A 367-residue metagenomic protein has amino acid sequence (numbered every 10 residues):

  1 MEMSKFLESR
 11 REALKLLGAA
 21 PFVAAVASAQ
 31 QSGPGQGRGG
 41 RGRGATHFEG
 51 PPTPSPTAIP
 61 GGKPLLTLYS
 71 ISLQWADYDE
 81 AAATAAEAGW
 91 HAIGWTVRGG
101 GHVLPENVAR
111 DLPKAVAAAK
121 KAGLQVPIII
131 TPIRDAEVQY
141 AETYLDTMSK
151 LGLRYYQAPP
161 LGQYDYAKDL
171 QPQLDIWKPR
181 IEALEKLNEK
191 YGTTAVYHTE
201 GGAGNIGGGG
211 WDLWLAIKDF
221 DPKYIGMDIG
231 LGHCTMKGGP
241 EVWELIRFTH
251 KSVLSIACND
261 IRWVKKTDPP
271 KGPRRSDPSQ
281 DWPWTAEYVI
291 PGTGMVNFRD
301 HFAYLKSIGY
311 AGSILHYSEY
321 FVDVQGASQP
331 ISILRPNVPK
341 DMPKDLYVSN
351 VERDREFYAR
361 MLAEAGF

Functional and structural regions predicted by a protein language model:
E2-E8, E12-G33, G40, G44-T67 (+4 more regions): Histidine-acidic metal/acid-base catalytic patches
L17-G18, F22-A25, E80-A82, Q125 (+4 more regions): Active-site acidic/histidine proton-transfer and metal-coordination neighborhood in alpha/beta enzyme cores
P64-Y69, I93-W95, V126-T131, Y156-A158 (+4 more regions): Hydrophobic faces of well-ordered beta-strands that scaffold small-molecule active sites in alpha/beta enzyme cores
L66-A76, I130-V138, Q171: Active-site mouth loops of central-metabolism enzymes
I71-L73, R98-G100, T131-R134, L161 (+4 more regions): Active-site beta-loop-alpha junctions enriched in small/polar residues
A81-R98, L151-G152: Catalytic domains of carbohydrate-active enzymes, especially glycoside hydrolases
T96-K114: Glycine-rich, proline-tolerant flexible connector loops at the mouths of alpha/beta enzymes
L112-P127, L184: Alpha-helix-loop-beta-strand connector modules within alpha/beta enzyme cores
